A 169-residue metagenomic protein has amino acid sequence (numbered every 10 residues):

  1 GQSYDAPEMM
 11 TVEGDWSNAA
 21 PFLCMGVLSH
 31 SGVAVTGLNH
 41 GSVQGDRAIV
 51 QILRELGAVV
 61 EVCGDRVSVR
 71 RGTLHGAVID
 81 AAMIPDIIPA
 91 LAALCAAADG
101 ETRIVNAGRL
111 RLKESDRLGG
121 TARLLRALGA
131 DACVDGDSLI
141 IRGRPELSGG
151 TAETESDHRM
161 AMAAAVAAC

Functional and structural regions predicted by a protein language model:
G1-C169: Short, structured segments at the rim of ligand-binding sites
